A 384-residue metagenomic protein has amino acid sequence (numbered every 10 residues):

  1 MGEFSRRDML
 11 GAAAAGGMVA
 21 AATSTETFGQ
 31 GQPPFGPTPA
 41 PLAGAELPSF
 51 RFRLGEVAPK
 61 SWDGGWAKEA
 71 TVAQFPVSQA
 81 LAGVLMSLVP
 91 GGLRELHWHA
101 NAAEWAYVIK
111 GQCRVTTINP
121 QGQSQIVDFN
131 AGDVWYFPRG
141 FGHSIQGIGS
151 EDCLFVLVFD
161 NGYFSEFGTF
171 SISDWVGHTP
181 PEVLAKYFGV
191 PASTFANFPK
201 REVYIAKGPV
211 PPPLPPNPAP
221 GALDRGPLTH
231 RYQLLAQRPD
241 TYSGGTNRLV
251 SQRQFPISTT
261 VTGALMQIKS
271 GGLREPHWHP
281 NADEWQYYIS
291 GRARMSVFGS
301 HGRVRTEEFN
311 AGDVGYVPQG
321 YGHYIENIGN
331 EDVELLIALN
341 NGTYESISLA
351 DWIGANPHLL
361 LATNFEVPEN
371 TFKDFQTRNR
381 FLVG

Functional and structural regions predicted by a protein language model:
M1-G16: N-terminal secretory signal peptides and thylakoid transit peptides that target proteins across membranes
G17, A21, T27-L85, A185-K269 (+3 more regions): A short, N-terminal "cap"/entry segment at the start of jelly-roll beta-barrel domains of the cupin/DSBH fold
L93-E95, R114, V134-W135, R139-S144 (+4 more regions): Histidine-centered metal-chelating micro-motifs
E95-H99, I126-V127, Q146-G147, E275-P280 (+3 more regions): Short histidine-centered beta-strand/loop micro-motifs that create catalytic or ligand/metal-coordination sites
A100-P120, N281-S300: Glycine- and acidic-residue-biased ligand/ion/polar-headgroup-sensing regions
Q121-Y136, S300-Y316: Short acidic-glycine-tyrosine-enriched beta hairpin
R139-S165, Q319-E345: Ligand-binding loop in jelly-roll beta-barrel domains
